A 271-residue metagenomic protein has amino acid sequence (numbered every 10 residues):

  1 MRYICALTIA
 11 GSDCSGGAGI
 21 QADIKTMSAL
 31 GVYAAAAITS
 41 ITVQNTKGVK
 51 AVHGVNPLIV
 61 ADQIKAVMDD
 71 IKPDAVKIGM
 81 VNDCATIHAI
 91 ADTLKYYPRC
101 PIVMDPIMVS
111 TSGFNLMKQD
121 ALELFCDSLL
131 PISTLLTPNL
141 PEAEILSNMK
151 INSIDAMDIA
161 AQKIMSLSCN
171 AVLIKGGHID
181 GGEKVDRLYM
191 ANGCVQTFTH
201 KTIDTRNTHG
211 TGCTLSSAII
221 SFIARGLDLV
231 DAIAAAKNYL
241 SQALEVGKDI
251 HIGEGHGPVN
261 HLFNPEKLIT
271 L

Functional and structural regions predicted by a protein language model:
R2-T8, S28-S112, L262-P265: Conserved N-terminal subdomain of the carbohydrate kinase-like
C5, I9-S15, V195-H209: Short pre-catalytic strand/loop immediately N-terminal to key active-site residues, enriched for Gly-Thr
G16-V32: N-terminal basic/disordered segments at the start of proteins
Q21, E144-I145, T205-L229: Short, small-residue alpha-helix embedded
L30-A35, R99, C194-Q196, F222-A236: Phosphate-handling active-site elements
G54, D231-L271: Charged C-terminal helix
Q119-V195: Conserved phosphate/ATP/ADP-binding segment of small-molecule kinases
